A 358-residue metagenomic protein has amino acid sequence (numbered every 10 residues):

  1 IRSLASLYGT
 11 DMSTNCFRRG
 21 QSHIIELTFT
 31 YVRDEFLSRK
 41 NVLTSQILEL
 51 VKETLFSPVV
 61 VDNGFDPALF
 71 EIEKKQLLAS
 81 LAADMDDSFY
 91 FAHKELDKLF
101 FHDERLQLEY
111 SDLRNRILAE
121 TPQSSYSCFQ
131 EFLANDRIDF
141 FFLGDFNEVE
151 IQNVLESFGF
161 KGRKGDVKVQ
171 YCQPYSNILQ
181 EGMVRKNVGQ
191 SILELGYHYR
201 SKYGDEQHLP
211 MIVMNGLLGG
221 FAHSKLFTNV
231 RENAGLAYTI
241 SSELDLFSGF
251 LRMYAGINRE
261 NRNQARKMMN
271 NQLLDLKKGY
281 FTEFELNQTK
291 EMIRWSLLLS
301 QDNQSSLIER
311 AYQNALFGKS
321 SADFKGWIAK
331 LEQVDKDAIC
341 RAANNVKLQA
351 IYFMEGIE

Functional and structural regions predicted by a protein language model:
I1-E53, Y90-D112, D139-L143, L195 (+4 more regions): M16 family metallopeptidases and their MPP-like homologs
Y8-S13, R116-C128, L179, N233-I240 (+1 more regions): Short amphipathic beta-strand starts and helix->beta connectors
F17-R18, S125-L133, S241-D245, C340-N344: Short, flexible, solvent-exposed loop/turn segments with mixed acidic/basic and small polar residues
S57-L81, V167-Y175, N271, D275-S300: Acidic/histidine-enriched alpha-helical segments
D66-Q130: Compact, aliphatic and Gly/Pro-tolerant "microcore" segments centered on a short helix or tight beta-hairpin and their
A79-A83, L179-I192, R294-S305: Short, low-order "capping/linker" segments at domain edges
P122-F158: Non-catalytic, conformational "gating/processing" segments within enzyme and secreted inhibitor domains
Q130, R137-F141, K164-S224: His/Glu-based metal-binding/catalytic segments typifying zinc-dependent metallopeptidases
